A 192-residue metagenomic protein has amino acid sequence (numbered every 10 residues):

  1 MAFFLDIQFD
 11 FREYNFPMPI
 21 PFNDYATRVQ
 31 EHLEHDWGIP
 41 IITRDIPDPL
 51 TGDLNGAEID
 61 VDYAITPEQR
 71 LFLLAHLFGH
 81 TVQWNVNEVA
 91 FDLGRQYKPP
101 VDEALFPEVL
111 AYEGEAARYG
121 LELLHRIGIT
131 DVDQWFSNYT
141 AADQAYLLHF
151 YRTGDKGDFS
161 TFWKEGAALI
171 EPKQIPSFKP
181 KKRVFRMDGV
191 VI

Functional and structural regions predicted by a protein language model:
M1-T43, E108, E171-V191: A metal-dependent hydrolase signature that marks the N-terminal structural subdomain at the beginning of catalytic folds
P21, R70, A104, E108 (+2 more regions): Conserved acidic
D48-L54: Short, exposed beta-strand/loop patches in secreted or surface proteins that constitute
E58-L73: Short pre-active-site segment immediately N-terminal to the catalytic Zn-binding motif
T66-Q69, L124-I192: Long, well-structured alpha-helical subdomains associated with metal-dependent extracellular/ecto-lumenal hydrolases
F72-N85: Active-site recognition of the HExxH zinc-binding catalytic motif
W84-G114, R118: Post-HEXXH active-site segment of zinc metalloproteases
